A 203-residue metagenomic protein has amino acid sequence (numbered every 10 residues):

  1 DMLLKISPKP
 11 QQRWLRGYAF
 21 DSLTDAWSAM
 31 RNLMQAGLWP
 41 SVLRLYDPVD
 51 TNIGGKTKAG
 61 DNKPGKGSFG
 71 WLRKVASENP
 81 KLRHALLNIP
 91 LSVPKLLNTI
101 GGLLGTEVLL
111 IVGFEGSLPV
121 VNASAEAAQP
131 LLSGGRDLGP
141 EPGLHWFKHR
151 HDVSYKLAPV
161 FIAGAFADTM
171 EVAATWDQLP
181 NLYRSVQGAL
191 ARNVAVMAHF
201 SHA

Functional and structural regions predicted by a protein language model:
D1-A203: Noncatalytic alpha-helical scaffold of FAD-dependent oxidoreductases
